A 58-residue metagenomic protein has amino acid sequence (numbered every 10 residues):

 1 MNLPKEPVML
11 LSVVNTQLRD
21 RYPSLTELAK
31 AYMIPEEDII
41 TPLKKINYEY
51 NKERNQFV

Functional and structural regions predicted by a protein language model:
M1-D20, S24: N-terminal acidic leader/helix
L28-A29: Short alpha-helical "recognition helix" segments of helix-turn-helix
Y32-V58: Short, charge-rich amphipathic interface segments used for partner binding and complex assembly
